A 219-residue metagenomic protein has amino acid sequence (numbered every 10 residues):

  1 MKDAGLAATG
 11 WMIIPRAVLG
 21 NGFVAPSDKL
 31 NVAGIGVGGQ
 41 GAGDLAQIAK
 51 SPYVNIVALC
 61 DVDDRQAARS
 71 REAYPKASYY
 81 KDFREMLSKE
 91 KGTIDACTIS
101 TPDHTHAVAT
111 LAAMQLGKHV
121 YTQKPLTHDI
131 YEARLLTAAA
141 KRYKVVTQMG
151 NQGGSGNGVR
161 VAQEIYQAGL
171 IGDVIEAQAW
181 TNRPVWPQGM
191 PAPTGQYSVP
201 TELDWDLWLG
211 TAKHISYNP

Functional and structural regions predicted by a protein language model:
M1-L19: N-terminal export signals
G20, G36, Q40, Y143-M149 (+1 more regions): Predominantly a Rossmann-like dinucleotide-binding segment in NAD(P)-dependent oxidoreductases
G41-A42, H106: N-terminal Rossmann-fold NAD(P) dinucleotide-binding loop
Y53-A73: NAD(P)-binding Rossmann-fold cofactor-contacting core
S70-A77, A139-Y143: Short, conserved SAM-binding/catalytic segment of Class I S-adenosyl-L-methionine-dependent methyltransferases
E85-G92: Short amphipathic alpha-helix with an adjacent loop that forms part of the alpha/beta core around
A96-T98: N-terminal Rossmann-like NAD(P) cofactor-binding module of classical short-chain dehydrogenase/reductase
P102-D103, A107-S155, G169: Beta-strand-loop-alpha-helix segment that lines the small-molecule cofactor/substrate pocket of alpha/beta enzymes
